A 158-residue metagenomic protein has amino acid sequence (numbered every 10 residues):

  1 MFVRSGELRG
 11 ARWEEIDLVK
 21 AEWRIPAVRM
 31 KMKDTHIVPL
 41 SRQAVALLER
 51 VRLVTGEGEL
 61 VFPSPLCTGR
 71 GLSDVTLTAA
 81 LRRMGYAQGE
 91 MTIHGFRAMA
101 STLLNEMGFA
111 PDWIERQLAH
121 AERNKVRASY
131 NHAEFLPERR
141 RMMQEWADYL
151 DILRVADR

Functional and structural regions predicted by a protein language model:
M1, V38, A46, R50-C67 (+3 more regions): Short, basic (Lys/Arg/His-rich) helix/loop patches that form interaction surfaces in the mid-to-C-terminal regions
M1-L53, A121-A128: Conserved tyrosine-mediated DNA breakage-rejoining catalytic core shared by Y-recombinases
W13, A27, E59, G69 (+3 more regions): Generic secondary-structure boundary/loop-capping signal
E15, M32, H36, L40 (+4 more regions): Secondary-structure capping and boundary motifs in well-ordered enzyme cores
R24-K33, V45, M107, L118-L153: Catalytic-site neighborhood detector that most strongly recognizes the C-terminal catalytic loop/helix of tyrosine
R154-R158: Short, flexible loop/turn segments with low-complexity composition
